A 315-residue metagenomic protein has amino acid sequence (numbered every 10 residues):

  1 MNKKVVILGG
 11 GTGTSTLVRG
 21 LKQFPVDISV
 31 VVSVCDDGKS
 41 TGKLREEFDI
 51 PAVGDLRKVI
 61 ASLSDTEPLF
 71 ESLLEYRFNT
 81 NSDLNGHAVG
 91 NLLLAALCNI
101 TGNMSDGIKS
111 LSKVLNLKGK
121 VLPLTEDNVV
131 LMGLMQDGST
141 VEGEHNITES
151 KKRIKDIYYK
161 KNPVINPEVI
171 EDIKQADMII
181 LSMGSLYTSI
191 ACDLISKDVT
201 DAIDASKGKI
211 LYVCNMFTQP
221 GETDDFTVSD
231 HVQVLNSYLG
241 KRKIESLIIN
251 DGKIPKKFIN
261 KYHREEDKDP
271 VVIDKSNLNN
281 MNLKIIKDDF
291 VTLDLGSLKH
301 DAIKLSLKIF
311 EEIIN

Functional and structural regions predicted by a protein language model:
M1-V5: Extreme N-terminal starter segment of soluble prokaryotic enzymes
G13-V18, M183, T188-I195: Short glycine/serine/threonine-rich phosphate/pyrophosphate-binding segments that cradle anionic phosphate groups
P25-V26, S206-I210, I244, L283: A short helix->loop->beta-strand "cap" motif at the edges of active sites that frequently abuts
S29-S33, K209-M216, E245-G252: Short internal beta-strands
C35-K151, K308-E311: Electropositive, gly/pro-rich neighborhoods at or near active sites that engage anionic ligands
D127-M183: Active-site gating loop/helix substructures
D193-T200, F226-H231: Charged helix-capping and loop-helix junction motifs
V228-N315: C-terminal functional extensions of proteins
